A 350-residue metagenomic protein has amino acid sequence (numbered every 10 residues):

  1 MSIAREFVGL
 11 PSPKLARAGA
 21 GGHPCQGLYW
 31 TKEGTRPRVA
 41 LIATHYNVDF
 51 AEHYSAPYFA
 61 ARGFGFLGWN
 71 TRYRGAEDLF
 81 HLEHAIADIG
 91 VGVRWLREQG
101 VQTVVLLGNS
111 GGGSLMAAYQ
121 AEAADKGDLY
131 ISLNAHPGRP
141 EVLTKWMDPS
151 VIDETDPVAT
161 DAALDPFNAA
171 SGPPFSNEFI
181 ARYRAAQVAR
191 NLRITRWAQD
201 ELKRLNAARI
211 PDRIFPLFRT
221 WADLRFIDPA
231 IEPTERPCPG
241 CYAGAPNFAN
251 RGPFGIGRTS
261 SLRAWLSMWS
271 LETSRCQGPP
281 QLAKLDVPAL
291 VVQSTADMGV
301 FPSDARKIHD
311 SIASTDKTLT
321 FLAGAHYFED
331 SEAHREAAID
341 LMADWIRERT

Functional and structural regions predicted by a protein language model:
M1-V39, S331: N-terminal cap/lid segment of alpha/beta-hydrolase-fold proteins
A51, S274, M298-D304: Conserved alpha/beta-hydrolase "acid-adjacent" motif
A56, K145-D148, V287, F301-D310: Short alpha-helix in the alpha/beta-hydrolase fold that links the catalytic acid
A56-A76: Conserved alpha/beta-hydrolase
L79-Q99, A118: Alpha/beta-hydrolase active-site loop
K126-C241: Alpha/beta-hydrolase-fold enzymes
L285, V291-Q293, D297: Short beta-strand/loop motif that positions the catalytic acidic residue of the alpha/beta-hydrolase fold
G324-A337: Catalytic histidine-centered segment of alpha/beta-hydrolase-like enzymes
